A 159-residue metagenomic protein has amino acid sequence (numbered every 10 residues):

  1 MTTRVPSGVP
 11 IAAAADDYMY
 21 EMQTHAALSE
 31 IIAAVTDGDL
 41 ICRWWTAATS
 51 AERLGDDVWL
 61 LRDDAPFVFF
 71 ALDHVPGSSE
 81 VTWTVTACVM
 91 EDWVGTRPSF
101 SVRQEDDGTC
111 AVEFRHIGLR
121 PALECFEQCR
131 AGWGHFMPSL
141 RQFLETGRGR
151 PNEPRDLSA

Functional and structural regions predicted by a protein language model:
M1-A51: Hydrophobic ligand-binding cavity/cleft-lining segments
T2-T3, G118-A159: A conserved amphipathic terminal alpha-helix motif
M22, F114-H116: Short, hydrophobic/aromatic-enriched beta-strand segments in well-ordered soluble domains
I31-V35, I41, L72, V81-W83 (+3 more regions): Hydrophobic pocket/interface hotspot
R43, S50, D63-T109, I117-L119: Hydrophobic-ligand binding "helix-grip"
D56-R62: Generic recognition of long tandem-repeat/solenoid scaffolds
